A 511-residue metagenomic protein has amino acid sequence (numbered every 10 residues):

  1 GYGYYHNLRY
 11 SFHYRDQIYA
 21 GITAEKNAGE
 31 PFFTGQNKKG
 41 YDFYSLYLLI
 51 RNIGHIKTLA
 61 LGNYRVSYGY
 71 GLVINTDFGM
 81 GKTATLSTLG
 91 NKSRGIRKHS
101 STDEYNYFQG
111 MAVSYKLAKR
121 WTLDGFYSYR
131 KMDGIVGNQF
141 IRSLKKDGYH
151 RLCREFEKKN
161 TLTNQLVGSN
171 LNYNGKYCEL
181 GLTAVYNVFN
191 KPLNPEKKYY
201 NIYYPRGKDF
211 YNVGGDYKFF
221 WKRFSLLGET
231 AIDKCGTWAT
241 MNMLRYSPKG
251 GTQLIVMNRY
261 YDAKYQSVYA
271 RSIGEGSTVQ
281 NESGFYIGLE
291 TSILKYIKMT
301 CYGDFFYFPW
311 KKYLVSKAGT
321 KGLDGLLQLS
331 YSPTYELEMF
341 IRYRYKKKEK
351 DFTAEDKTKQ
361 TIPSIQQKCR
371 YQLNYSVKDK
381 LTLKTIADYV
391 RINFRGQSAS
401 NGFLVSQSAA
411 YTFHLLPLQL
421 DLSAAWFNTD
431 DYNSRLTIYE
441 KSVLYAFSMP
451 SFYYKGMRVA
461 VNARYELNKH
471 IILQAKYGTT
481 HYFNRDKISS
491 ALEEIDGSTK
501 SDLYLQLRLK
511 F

Functional and structural regions predicted by a protein language model:
Y2-G3, Q36-Y41, L59-N63, Y127 (+3 more regions): Beta-stranded membrane pore/translocator domains
Y2-N7, F12-A20, A24-E30, Q36-Y44 (+3 more regions): Outer-membrane beta-barrel translocator/receptor signature
G3-Y5, L162-P195, I202-F511: Exposed, low-structure sequence patches enriched in small/polar residues
Y10, L48, L59, V113 (+2 more regions): Conserved catalytic-core segments centered on acid/base and nucleophilic motifs
E25-F43, R97-E104, E157-N160, A231-D233 (+1 more regions): Outer-membrane beta-barrel proteins
K38-I96, S100-D133, P248-S267, P417-Y432: Outer membrane beta-barrel
M80-N91, G137-C153, K441-A446: Surface-exposed loop/turn segments flanking beta-strands in extracellular/periplasmic regions
Y105-L152, N160-L162, L166-N170: Aromatic- and glycine-enriched pocket-lining scaffold segments that form the walls of small-molecule binding clefts
